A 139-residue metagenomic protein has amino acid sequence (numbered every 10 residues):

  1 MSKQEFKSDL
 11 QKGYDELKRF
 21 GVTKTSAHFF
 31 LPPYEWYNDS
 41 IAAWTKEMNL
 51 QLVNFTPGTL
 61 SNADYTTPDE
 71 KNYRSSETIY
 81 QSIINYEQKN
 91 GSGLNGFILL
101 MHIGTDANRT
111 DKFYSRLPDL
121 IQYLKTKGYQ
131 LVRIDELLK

Functional and structural regions predicted by a protein language model:
M1-L100, G104-K125, Q130, E136-L138: Catalytic domains of cell-wall/extracellular-matrix polysaccharide-remodeling enzymes, centered on de-N-acetylation
